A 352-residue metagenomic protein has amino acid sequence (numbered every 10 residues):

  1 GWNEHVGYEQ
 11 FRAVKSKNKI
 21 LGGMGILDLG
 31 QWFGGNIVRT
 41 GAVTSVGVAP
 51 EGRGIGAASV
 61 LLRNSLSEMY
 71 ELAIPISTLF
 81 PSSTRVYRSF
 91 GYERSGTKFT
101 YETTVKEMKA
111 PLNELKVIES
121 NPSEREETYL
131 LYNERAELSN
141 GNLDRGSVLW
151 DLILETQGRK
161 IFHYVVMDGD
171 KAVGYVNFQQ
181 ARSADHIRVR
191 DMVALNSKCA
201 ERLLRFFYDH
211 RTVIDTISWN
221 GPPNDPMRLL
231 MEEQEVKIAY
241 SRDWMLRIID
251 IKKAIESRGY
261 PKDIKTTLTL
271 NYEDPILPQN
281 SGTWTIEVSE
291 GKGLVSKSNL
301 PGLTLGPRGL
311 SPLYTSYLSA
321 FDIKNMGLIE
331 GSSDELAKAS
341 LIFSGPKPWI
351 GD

Functional and structural regions predicted by a protein language model:
G1-D28, G35-A42, K109-V148, S183-I187: Short amphipathic alpha-helix that is part of the acyltransferase structural core
Q31, F80, E93-A110: Conserved catalytic-core motifs of GNAT/GCN5-like acyltransferases
V43-R53, S82, R188-S197, G309: A short, internal acetyl-CoA/4′-phosphopantetheine-binding micro-motif in the GNAT/acyltransferase core
S45-Y70, S197-Y208: Conserved acetyl-CoA-binding loop-helix of GNAT-fold acetyltransferases
L62, S67-P81, R211-P223: Conserved GNAT acetyl-CoA-binding A-motif
Y70-P75, P81-F99, R202, N224-Y240: Conserved active-site alpha-helix within GNAT-family acetyltransferase domains
E114-D352: Intrinsically disordered, low-complexity, positively biased terminal segments
